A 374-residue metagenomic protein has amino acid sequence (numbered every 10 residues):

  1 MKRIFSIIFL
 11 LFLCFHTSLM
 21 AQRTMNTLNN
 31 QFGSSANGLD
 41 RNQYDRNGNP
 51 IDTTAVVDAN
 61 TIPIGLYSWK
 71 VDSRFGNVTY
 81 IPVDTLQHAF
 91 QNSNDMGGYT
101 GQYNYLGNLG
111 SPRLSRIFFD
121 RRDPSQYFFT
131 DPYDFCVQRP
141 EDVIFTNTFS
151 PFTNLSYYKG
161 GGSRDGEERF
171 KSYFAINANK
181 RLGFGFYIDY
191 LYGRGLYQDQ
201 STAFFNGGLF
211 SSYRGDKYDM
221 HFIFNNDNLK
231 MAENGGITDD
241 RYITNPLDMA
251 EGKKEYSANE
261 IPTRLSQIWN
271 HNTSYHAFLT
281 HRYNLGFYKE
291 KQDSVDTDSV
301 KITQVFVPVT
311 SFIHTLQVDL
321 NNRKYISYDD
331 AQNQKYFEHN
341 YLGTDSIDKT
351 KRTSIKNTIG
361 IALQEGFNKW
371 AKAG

Functional and structural regions predicted by a protein language model:
N47-T54, Y158-R164, L191-F210, R264-S274 (+1 more regions): Outer-membrane beta-barrel proteins
Q102-Y105, G195-N206, F210-T273: Outer-membrane beta-barrel translocator/channel fold
Q126-D131, R139-F174, G195-L196: Short strand-turn segments of transmembrane beta-barrel domains in outer membranes, especially the first one or two
F149-T153, K180-L182, D216-F222, F306-H314 (+1 more regions): Outer-envelope beta-barrel architecture signal
L155-K159, I188-Y190, F222-N226, T310-L320 (+2 more regions): Transmembrane beta-barrel strands of outer-membrane/channel proteins
E167-F210, W370-G374: Surface-exposed extracellular loop regions of Gram-negative outer-membrane beta-barrel proteins
S172-I176, F186, L209-Y213, A277-L285 (+1 more regions): Residues on the lipid-exposed face of transmembrane beta-strands in outer-membrane beta-barrel proteins
D239-E255, I326-I347: Surface-exposed loop/turn segments flanking beta-strands in extracellular/periplasmic regions
